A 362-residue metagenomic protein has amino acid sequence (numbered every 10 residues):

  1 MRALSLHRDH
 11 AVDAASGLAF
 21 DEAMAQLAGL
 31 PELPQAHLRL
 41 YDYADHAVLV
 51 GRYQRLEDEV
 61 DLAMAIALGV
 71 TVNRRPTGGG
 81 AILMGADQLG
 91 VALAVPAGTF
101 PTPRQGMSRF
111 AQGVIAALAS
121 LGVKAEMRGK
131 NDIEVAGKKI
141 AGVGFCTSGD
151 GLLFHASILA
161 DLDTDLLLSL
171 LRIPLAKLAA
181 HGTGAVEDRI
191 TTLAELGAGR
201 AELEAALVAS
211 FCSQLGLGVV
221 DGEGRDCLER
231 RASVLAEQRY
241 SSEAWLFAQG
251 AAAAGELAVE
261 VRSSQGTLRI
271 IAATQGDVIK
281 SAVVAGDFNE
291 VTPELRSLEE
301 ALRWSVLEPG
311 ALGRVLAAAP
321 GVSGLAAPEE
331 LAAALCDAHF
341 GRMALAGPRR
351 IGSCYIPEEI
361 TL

Functional and structural regions predicted by a protein language model:
M1-Q105: N-terminal lobe of the biotin/lipoate ligase/transferase fold
H37, G122-R128, E204, Q214-R231 (+3 more regions): Flexible, glycine/charged-enriched surface loops at secondary-structure junctions
A86-N131: Contiguous, small/hydrophobic- and glycine-enriched helical/loop subdomains that border and often "cap" functional
M127-G144, R225-A236: Beta-rich nucleic-acid/ligand-interaction surfaces
K139-R200, R269, S281: A structural signal for small-residue-enriched, beta-sheet-centric alpha/beta enzyme cores and oligomeric scaffold folds
G182-G222, A232-E237: A conserved active-site cap/scaffold subdomain adjacent to cofactor or substrate pockets
I190, A273-Y355, I360-L362: Active-site- and interface-proximal helix/loop "cap" or "latch" segments in soluble metabolic and energy-transducing
L228-G276: Structured beta-strand/loop patches that form or line metal/cofactor-binding pockets in enzymes
